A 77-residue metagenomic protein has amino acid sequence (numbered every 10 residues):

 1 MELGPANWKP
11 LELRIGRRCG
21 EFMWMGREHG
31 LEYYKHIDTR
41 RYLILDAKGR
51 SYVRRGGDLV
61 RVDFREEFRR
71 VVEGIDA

Functional and structural regions predicted by a protein language model:
M1-R14, Y52-A77: Mixed-charge, Lys/Arg-enriched low-complexity segments
C19-R61: Acidic, low-complexity, intrinsically disordered interaction modules
